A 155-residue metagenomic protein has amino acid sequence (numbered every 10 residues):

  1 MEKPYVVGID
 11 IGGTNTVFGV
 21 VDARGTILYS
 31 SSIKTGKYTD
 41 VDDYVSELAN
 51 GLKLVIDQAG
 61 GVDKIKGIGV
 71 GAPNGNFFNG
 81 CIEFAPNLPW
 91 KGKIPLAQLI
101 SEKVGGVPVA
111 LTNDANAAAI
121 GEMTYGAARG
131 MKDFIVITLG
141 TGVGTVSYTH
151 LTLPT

Functional and structural regions predicted by a protein language model:
K3-Y44, I82-E83: Short glycine-rich, Thr/Ser-proximal phosphate-binding strand/loop in the N-terminal lobe of ATP-dependent enzymes
V6-D10, I65-G69, F134-T138, G144-V146: Short glycine-aspartate micro-motif
T14, P73-N76, G140-G142: Short glycine-rich anion-binding loops that position phosphate/pyrophosphate groups of nucleotides and phosphorylated
V21-D22, G121-E122, V146-Y148: Short beta-strand-to-turn element immediately C-terminal to the catalytic PLP-Schiff-base lysine in fold type I
D22, I33, G60, R129-F134: Bacterial carbohydrate/catabolite-sensing allosteric modules
V41-A49, K53, D57, K64-I68 (+1 more regions): Glycine-rich phosphate-binding loop and adjoining helix at the ATP-binding site of ATP-dependent phosphoryl-transfer
T149-T155: Conserved small/polar residues in nucleotide/adenosyl-binding loops
